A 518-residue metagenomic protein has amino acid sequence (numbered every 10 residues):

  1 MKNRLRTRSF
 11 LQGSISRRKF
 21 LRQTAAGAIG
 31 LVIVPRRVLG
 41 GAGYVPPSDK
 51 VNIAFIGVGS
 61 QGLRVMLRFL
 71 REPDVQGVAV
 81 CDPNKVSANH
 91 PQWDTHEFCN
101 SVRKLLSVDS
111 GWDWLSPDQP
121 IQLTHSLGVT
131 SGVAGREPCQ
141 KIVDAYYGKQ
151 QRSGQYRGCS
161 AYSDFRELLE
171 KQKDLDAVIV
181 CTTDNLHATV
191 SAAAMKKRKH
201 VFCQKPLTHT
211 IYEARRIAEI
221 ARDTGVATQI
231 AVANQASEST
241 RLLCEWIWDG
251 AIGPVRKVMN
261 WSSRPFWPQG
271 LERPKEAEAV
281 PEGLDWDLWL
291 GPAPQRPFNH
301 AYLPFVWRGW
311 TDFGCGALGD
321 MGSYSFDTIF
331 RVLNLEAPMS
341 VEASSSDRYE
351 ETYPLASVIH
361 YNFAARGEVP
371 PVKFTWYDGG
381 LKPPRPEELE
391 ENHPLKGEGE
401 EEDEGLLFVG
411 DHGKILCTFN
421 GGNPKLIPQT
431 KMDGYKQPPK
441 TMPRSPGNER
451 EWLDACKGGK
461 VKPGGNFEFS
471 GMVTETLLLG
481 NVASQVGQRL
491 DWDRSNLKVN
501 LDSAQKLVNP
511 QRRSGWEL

Functional and structural regions predicted by a protein language model:
K2-K197, R215-A227: N-terminal glycine-/serine-/threonine-rich beta1-alpha1-beta2 phosphate-ribose binding loop of Rossmann-like
S14, T24-A28, L39-G40, R64 (+6 more regions): C-terminal helical cap and adjacent loop that interface with cofactors, partners, or active-site loops
L21, M66, Q140, R166-L169 (+10 more regions): Non-transmembrane alpha-helical segments in soluble domains of secreted/periplasmic/extracellular proteins
N52-I56, G77-D82, A161, I179-V180 (+10 more regions): Structural recognition of the beta-strand scaffold that forms the well-ordered cores of secreted hydrolase catalytic
G57, A251-Q269, D285-R296, M339-D347 (+1 more regions): NAD(P)-dependent dehydrogenases' Rossmann-like dinucleotide-binding region
N84, A161-F165, C181-H187, L207-A214 (+4 more regions): Short, solvent-exposed turn/loop segments enriched in Gly/Ser/Thr/Pro and often Arg
H200-F202, L207-G283, L288: A contiguous active-site-proximal alpha/beta segment in oxidoreductase catalytic domains
A279, D287-V369, Y377-P383: Rossmann-like dinucleotide-binding domain that binds NAD(P)(H)
